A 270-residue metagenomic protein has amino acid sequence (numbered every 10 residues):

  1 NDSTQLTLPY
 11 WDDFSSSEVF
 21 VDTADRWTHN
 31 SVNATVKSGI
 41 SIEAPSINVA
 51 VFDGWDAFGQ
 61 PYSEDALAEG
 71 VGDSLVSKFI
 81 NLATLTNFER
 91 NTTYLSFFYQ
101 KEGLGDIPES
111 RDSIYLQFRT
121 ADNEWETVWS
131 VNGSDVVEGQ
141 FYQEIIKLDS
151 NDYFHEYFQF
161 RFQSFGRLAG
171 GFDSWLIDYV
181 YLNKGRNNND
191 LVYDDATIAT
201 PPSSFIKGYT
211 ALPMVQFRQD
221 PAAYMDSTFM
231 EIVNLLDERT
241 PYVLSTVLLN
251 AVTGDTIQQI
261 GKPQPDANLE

Functional and structural regions predicted by a protein language model:
N1-A44, R186-T210, P221: Extracellular carbohydrate-recognition regions
F14, L75-G105, I114, E156-G166: Extracellular beta-strand-rich recognition modules
H29-N91, L176: Surface-exposed, low-complexity/disordered Ser/Thr/Gly/Pro/Asn-rich loops and linkers
A68-S74, I107-E109, H155, G166-G185 (+1 more regions): Extracellular carbohydrate recognition
T84, P213-P241, V247-D255, P263-P265 (+1 more regions): Asparagine-centered strand-capping/turn motif at beta-strand->loop junctions
I107-Y115, W175, R239-L244: Short coil-to-beta strand junction motifs in C2/discoidin
D122-Y153: Extracellular carbohydrate recognition and processing domains and analogous Trp-centered ligand-binding platforms
